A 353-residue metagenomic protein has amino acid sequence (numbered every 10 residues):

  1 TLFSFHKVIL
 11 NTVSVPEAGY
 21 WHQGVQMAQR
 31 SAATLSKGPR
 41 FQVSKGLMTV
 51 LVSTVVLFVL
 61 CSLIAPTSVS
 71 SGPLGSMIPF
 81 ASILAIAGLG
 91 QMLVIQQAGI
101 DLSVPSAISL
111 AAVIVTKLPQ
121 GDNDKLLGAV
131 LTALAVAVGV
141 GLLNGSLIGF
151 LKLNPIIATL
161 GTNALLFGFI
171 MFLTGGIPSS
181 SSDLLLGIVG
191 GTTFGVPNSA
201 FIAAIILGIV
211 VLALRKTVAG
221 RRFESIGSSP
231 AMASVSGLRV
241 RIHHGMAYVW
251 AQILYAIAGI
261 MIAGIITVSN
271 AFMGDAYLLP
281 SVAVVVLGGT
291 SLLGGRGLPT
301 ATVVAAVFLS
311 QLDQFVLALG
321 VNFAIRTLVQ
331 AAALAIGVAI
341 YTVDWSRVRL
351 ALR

Functional and structural regions predicted by a protein language model:
F5-V59, G208, S234-I242, V316-R353: Cytosolic-side transmembrane-helix boundaries in multi-pass membrane proteins
S53-S70, Q97, I170-P178, V211-V218 (+1 more regions): Structural signal for alpha-helical transmembrane segments and their membrane-water exit/capping regions in multi-pass
V56-D122, S146-K152, A283-P299, A332: Single transmembrane alpha-helix segments in multi-pass membrane proteins
I64-S76, M171, A213-R215, G220 (+2 more regions): Inter-helical junctions in multi-pass inner-membrane proteins, predominant in energy-converting antiporter-like
N123-N163, A305-F308: Alpha-helical transmembrane segments within multi-pass membrane transporters and channels
K125-A133, G139-N144, G195-S269: Helix-loop-helix "hairpin" substructures at the membrane interface of multi-pass membrane proteins
L151, P155-K216, H243-M246, I265-G274 (+2 more regions): Transmembrane helix-bundle core of multi-pass membrane transporters and related energy-transducing complexes
Y255, I265-A331: Transmembrane alpha-helical segments in multi-pass inner-membrane proteins
